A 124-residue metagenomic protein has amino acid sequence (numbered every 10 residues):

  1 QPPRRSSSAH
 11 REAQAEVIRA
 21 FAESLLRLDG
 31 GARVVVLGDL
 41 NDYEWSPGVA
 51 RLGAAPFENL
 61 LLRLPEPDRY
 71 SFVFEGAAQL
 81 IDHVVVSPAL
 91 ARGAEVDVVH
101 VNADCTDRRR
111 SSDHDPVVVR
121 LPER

Functional and structural regions predicted by a protein language model:
Q1-H10: Active-site His/acidic residue clusters
E12, R19-V35, L40-R124: Metal-dependent phosphoester-hydrolase catalytic domains
